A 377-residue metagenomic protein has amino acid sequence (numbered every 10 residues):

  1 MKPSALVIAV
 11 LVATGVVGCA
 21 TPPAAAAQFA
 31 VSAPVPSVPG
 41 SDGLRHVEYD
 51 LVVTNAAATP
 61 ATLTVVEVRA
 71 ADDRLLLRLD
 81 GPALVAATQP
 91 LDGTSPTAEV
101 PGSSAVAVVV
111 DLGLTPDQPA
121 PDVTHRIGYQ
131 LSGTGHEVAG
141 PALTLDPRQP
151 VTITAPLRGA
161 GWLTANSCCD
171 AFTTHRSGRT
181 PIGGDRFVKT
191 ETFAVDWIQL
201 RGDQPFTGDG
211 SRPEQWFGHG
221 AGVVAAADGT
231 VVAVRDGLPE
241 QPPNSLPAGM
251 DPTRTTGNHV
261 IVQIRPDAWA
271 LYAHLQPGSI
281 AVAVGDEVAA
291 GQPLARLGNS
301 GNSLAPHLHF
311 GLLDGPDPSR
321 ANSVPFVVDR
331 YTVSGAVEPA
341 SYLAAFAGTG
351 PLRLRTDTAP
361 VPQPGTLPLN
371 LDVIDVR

Functional and structural regions predicted by a protein language model:
S32-A33, G43-D50: Short, solvent-exposed loop/turn segments enriched in Ser/Thr/Gly
V53-P60: Asparagine-centered strand-capping/turn motif at beta-strand->loop junctions
L77-D117: Intrinsically disordered, low-complexity Pro/Gly/Ser/Thr-rich segments with frequent PxxP/GP/PP motifs and embedded
P147-S167, T173-G178, D185, V224 (+3 more regions): Acidic, glycine-rich catalytic/binding loops that coordinate metals and/or anionic ligands
H175-A225, V234-T253: Short glycine/threonine/proline-enriched tight-turn/helix- or strand-capping micro-motif at secondary-structure
V224, A268-G291: Short histidine-centered loop motifs in beta-beta connectors
G229-V231, G285-L297: A structural signal for short beta-strand/turn segments enriched in small hydrophobics and glycine
T230-Q276: Zn2+-dependent peptidoglycan hydrolase active-site motif and core
